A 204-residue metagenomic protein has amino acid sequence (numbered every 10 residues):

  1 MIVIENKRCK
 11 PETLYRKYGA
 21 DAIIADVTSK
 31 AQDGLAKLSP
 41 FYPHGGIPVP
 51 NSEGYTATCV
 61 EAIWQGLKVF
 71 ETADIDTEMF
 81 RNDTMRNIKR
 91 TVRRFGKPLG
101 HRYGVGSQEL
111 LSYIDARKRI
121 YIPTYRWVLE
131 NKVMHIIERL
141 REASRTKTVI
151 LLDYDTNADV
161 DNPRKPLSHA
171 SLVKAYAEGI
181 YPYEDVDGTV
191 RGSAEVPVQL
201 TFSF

Functional and structural regions predicted by a protein language model:
M1-F204: Charged, low-complexity intrinsically disordered segments
